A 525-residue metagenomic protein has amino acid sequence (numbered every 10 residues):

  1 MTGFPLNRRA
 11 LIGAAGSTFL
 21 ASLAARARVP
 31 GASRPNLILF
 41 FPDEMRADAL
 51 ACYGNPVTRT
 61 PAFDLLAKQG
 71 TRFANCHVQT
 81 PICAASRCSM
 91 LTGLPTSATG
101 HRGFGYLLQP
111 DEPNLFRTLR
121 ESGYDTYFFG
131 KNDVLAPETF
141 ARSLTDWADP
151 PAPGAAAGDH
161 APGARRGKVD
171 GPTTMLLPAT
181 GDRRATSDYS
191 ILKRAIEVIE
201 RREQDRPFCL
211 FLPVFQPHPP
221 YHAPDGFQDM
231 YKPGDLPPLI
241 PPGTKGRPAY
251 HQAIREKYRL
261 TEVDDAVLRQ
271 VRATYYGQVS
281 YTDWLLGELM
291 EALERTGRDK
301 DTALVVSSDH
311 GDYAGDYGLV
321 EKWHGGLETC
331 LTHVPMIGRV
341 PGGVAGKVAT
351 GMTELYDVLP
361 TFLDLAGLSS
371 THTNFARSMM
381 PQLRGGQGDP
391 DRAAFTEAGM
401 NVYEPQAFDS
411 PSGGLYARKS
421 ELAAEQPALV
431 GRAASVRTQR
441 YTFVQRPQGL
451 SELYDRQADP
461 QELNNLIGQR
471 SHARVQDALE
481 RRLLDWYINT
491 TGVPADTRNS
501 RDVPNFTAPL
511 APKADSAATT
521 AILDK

Functional and structural regions predicted by a protein language model:
T2-T18: N-terminal secretory signal peptides and thylakoid transit peptides that target proteins across membranes
S22, R28-T71, T80, R120 (+2 more regions): Active-site-proximal N-terminal segment of extracellular/periplasmic enzymes that hydrolyze or transfer
V29, S33-P35, R46-A47, R72 (+3 more regions): Long, internal low-complexity/basic segments
P30-L37, A136-P153, S187-G243, T282 (+2 more regions): Active-site regions of oxyanion-processing enzymes, predominantly non-cytosolic
A51-S86, G93, G123-Y127, P237-P241 (+2 more regions): Short, structured active-site-proximal loop/turn typified by the sulfatase FGly-forming signature C/S-X-P-X-R
S89-A185, A398: Catalytic-site neighborhoods of secreted/periplasmic enzymes that process anionic sulfate/phosphate groups
V134, E328-T329, T396-G468, T507 (+1 more regions): C-terminal, low-complexity/hydrophilic appendages and adjacent surface loops of extracellular/periplasmic anionic
P220-A223, A292-K347, G351-E354: Histidine-centered active-site microenvironments of extracellular/periplasmic hydrolases and transferases
